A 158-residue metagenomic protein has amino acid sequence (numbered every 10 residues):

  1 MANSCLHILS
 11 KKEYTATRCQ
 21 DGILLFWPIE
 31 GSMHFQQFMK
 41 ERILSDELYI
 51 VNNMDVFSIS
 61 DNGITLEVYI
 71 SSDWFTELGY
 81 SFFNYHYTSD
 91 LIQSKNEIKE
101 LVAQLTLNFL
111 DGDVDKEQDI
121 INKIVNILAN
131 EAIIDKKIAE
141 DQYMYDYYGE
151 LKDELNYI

Functional and structural regions predicted by a protein language model:
M1-Y87: N-terminal regulatory/effector-sensing and dimerization cores that precede helix-turn-helix DNA-binding domains
H7, R42, V102, E140-D141: Short linear sequence motifs
G22, G31, G63, G79 (+4 more regions): Residue-identity detector for glycine
Y80-L107: Aromatic/histidine-rich interaction motifs
H86-S94, L110-D119, V125-I158: Short, Lys/Arg-enriched, Trp-marked, Pro/Gly-tolerant hinge/linker segments that flank
